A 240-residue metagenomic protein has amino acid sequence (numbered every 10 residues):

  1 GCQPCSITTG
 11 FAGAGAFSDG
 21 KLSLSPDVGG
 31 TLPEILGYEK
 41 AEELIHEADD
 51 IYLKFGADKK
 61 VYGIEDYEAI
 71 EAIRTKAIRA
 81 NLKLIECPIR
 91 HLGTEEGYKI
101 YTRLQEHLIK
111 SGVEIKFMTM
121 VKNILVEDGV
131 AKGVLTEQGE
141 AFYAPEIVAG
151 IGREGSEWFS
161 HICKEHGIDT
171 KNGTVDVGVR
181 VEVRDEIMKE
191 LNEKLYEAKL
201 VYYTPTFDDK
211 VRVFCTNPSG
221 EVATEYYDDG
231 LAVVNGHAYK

Functional and structural regions predicted by a protein language model:
G1-L36, D66-K240: Residues forming the flavin
T31, E42-D49: Mobile "lid/hinge" segments at catalytic clefts and subdomain interfaces of large enzymes
E47-K60, T75, A80-L84: Residue-level recognition of phosphate/Mg2+-coordinating polar/acidic sites in nucleotide-handling active sites
